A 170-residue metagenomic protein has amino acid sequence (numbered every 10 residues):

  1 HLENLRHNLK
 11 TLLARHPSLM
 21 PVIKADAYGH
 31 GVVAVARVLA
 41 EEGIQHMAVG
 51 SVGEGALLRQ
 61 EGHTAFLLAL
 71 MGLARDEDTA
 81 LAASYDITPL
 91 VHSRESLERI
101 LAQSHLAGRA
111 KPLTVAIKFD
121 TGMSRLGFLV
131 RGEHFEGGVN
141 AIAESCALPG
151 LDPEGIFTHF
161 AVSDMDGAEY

Functional and structural regions predicted by a protein language model:
H1-R15: Positively charged, low-complexity intrinsically disordered leader regions
P17-Y170: Active-site-proximal beta-alpha core segment in soluble small-molecule metabolic enzymes
